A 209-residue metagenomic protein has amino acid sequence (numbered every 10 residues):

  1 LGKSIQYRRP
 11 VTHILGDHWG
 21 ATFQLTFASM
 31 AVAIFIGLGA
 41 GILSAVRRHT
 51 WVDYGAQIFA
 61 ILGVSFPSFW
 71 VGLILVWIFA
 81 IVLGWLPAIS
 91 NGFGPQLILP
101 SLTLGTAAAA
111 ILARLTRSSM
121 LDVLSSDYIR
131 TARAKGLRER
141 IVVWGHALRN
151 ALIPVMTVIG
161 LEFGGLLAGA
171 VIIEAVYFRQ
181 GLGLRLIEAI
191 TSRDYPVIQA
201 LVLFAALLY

Functional and structural regions predicted by a protein language model:
L1, R48, V82-W85, S90: Glycine-rich, flexible loop/turn motifs
L1-H13: Short membrane-interfacial helix/loop motifs at transmembrane-helix boundaries
T12-G20: Alpha-helical transmembrane segments of multi-pass membrane transporters/translocases
W19-V52, S68, S90-Y209: Alpha-helical transmembrane segments of integral membrane proteins, especially multi-pass inner/plasma-membrane
G55: Acidic/polar active-site rim loop that often engages polyanionic ligands
I58-P87, T103-A108, R114: Membrane-water interface segments at the C-terminal ends of transmembrane alpha-helices in multi-pass inner-membrane
